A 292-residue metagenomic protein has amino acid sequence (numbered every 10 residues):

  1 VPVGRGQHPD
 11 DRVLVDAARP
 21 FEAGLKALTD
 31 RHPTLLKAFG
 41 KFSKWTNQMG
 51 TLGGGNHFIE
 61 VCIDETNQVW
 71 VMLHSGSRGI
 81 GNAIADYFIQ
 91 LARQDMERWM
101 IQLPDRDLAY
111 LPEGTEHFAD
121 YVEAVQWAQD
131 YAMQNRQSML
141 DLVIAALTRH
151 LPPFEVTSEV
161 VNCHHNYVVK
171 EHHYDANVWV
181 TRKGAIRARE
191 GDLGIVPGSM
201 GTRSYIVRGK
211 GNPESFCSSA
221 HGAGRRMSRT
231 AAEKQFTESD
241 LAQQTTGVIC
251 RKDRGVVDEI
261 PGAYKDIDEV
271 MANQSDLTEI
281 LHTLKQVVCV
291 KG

Functional and structural regions predicted by a protein language model:
V1-G292: Domain-length cofactor-binding catalytic modules of enzymes
